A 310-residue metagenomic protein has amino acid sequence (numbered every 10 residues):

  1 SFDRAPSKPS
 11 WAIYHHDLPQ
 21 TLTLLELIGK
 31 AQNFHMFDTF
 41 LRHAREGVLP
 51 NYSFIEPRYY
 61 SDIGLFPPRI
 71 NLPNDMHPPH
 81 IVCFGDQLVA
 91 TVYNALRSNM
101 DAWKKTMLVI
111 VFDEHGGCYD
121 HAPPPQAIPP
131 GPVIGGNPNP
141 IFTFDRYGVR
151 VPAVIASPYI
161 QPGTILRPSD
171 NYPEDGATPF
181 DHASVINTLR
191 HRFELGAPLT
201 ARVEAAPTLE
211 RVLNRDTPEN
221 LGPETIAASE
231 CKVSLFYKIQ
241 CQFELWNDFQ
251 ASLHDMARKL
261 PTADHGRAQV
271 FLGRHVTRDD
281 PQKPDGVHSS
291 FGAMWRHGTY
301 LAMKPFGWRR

Functional and structural regions predicted by a protein language model:
S1-R310: N-terminal pro-sequences and low-complexity stem/linker regions of secreted or lumenal proteins
